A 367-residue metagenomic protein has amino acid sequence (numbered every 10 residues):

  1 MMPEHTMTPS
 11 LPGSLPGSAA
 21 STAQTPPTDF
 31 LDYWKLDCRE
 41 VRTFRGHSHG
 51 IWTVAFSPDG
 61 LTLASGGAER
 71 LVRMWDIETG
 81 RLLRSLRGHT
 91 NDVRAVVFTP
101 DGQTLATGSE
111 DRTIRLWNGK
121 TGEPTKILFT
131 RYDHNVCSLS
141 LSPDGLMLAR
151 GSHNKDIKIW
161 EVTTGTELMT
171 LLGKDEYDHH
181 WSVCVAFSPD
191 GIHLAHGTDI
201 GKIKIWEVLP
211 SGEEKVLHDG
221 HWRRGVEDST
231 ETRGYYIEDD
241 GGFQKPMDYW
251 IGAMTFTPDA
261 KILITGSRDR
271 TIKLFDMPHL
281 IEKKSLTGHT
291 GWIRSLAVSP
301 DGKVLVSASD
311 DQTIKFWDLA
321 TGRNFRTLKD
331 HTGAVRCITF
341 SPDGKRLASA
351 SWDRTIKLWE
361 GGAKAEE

Functional and structural regions predicted by a protein language model:
M2-E367: WD40-repeat beta-propeller superdomains and closely related acidic/aromatic-rich repeat-like regions
